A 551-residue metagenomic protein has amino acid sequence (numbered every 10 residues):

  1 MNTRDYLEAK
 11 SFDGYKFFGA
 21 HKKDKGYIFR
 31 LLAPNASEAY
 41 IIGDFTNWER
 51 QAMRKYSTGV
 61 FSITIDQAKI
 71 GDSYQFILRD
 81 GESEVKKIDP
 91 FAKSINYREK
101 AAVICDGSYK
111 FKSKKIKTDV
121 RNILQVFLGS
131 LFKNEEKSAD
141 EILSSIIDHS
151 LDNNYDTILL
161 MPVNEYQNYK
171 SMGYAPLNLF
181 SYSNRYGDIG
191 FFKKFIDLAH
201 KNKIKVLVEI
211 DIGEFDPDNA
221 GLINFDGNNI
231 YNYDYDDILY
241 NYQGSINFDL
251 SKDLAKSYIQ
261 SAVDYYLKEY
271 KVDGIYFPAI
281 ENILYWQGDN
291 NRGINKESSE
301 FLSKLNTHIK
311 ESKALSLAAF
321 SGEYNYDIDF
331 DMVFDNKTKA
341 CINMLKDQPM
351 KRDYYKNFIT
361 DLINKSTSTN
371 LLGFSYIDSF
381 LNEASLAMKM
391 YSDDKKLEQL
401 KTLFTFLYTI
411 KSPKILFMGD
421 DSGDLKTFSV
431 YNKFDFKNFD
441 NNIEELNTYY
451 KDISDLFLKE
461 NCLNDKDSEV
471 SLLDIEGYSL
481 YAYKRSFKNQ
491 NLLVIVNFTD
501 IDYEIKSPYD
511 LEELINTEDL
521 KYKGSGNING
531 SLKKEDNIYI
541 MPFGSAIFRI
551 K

Functional and structural regions predicted by a protein language model:
M1-I28, A33, W48-Q125, S130-E136 (+2 more regions): The feature marks proteins involved in alpha-glucan
K25, F29-L32, A39, F498-D510: Surface-exposed beta-strand/loop patches in extracellular or lumenal glycoproteins
L31, F76, V126, L160 (+9 more regions): Conserved, mostly hydrophobic/aromatic
A39-I41, Y74: Short beta-strand elements bearing conserved aromatic residues within extracellular beta-rich modules
A92, R98, D273, I280 (+4 more regions): Conserved alpha/beta catalytic core and glycan-binding cleft of carbohydrate-active enzymes
K114-K117, Q125-E297, L305-I309: Substrate-binding/active-site clefts of carbohydrate-active enzymes
N438-L472, G544: Aromatic- and carboxylate-lined catalytic core of secreted/periplasmic carbohydrate-active enzymes
D500-K551: C-terminal beta-sandwich/jelly-roll accessory domains of carbohydrate-active enzymes
